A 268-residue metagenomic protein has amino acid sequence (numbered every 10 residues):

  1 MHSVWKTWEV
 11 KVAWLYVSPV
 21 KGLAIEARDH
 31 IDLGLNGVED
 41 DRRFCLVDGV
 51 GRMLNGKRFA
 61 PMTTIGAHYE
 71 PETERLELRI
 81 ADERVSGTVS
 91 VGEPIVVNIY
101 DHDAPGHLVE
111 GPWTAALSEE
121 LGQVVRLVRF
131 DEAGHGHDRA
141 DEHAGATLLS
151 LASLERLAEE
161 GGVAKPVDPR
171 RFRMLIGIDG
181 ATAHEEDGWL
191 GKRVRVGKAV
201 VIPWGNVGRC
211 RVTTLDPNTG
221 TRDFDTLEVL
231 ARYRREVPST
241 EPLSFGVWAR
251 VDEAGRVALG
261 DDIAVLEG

Functional and structural regions predicted by a protein language model:
M1-G268: Metal-cofactor-dependent catalytic cores
